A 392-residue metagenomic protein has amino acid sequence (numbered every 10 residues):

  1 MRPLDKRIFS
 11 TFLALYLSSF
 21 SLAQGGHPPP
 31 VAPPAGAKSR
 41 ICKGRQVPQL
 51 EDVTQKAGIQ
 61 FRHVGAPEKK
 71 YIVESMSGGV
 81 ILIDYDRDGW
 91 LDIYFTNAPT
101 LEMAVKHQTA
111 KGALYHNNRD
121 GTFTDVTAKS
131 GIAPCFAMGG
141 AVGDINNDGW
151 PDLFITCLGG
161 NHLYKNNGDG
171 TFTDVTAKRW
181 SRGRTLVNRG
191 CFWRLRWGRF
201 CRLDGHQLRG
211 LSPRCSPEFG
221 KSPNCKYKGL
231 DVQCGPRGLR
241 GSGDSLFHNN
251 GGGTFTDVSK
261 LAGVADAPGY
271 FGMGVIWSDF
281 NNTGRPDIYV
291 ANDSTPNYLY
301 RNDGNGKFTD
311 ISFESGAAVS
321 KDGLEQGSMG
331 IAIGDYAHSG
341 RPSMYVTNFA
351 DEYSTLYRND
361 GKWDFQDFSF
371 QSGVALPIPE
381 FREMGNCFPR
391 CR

Functional and structural regions predicted by a protein language model:
M1-F12: Bacterial N-terminal signal peptides that target proteins for export
D5, S21-R392: Acidic, glycine/proline-rich Ca2+-coordinating loop motifs
S10-F20: Bacterial N-terminal signal peptides
